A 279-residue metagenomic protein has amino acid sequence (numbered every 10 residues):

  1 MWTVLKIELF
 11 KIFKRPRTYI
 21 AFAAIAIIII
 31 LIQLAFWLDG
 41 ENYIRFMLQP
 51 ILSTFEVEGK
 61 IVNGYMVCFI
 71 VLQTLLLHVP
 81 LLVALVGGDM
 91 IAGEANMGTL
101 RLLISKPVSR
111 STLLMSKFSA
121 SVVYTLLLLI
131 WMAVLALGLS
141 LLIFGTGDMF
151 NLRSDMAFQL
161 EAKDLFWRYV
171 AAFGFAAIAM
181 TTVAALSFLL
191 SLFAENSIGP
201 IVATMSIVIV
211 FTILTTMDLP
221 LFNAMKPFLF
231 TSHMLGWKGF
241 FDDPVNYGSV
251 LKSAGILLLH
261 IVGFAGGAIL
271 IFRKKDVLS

Functional and structural regions predicted by a protein language model:
M1-A26: Aromatic- and glycine-rich beta-strand/loop motifs that create alpha-glucan
I12, F193, I256-S279: Junction motif at the cytosolic side of a transmembrane helix
R17-T18, S109-R110, M115, N196-I201: Membrane-helix interface segments
I28-G88, M115-A184, F188, L235-L257: Secretory targeting signals
L31-N42, A194-L229: Transmembrane helix segments
V83-G87, L100, L135, L186 (+3 more regions): Hydrophobic/aromatic residues in alpha-helical transmembrane segments
M90-V122, L127, F272: Helix-loop-helix units of permease transmembrane domains in multi-pass membrane transporters, especially ABC
F222-D242: Short hydrophobic, aromatic-rich alpha-helical segments embedded in or entering the lipid bilayer of multi-pass
